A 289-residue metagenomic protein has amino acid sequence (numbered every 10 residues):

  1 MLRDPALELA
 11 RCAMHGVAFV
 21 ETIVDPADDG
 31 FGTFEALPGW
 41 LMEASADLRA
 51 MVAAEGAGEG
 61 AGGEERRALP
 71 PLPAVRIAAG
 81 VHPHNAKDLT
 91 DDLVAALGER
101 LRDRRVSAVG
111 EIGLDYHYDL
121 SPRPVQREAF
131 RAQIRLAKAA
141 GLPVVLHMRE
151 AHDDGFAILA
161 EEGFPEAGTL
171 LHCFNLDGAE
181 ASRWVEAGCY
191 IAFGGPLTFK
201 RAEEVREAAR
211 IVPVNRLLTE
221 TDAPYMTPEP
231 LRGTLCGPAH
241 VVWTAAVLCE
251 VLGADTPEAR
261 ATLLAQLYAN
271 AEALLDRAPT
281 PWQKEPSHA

Functional and structural regions predicted by a protein language model:
M1-A289: Mid-domain alpha/beta scaffold segments of enzyme catalytic cores
